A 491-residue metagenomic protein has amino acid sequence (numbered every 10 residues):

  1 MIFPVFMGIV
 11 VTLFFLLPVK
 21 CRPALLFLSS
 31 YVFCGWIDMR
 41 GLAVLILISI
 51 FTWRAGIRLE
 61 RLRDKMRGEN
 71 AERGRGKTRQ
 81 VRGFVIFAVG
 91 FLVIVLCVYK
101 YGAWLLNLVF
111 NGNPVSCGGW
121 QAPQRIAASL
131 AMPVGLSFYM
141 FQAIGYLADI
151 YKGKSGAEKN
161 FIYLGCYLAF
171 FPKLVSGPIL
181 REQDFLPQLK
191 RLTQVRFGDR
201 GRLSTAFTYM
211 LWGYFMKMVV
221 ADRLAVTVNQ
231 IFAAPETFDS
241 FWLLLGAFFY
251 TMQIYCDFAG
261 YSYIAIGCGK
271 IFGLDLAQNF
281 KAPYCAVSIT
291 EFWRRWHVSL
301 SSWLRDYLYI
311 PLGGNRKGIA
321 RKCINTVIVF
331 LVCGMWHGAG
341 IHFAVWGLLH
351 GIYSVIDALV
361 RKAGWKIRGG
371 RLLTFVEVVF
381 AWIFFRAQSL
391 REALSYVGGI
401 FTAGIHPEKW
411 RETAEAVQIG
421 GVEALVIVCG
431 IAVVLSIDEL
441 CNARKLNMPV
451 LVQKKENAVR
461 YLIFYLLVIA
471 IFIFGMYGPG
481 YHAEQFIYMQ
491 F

Functional and structural regions predicted by a protein language model:
M1-Q490: Membrane-embedded transmembrane alpha-helical bundles that form the catalytic cores of multi-pass lipid-modifying
